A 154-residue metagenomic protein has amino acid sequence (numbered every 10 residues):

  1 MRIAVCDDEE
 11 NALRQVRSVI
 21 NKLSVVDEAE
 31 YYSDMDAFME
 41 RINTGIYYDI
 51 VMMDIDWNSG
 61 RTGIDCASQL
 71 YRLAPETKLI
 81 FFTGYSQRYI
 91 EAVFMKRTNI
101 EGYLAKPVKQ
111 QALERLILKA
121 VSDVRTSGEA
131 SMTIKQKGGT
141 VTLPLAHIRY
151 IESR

Functional and structural regions predicted by a protein language model:
M1-A4: Non-catalytic signal-transmission and effector/linker regions of two-component phosphorelay proteins
C6-D8, I55-D56: Structural motif
E9-M35: Two-component/phosphorelay signaling modules centered on CheY-like receiver
R17, Y31-I50: Acidic, metal-coordinating helix/loop segments flanking the phosphotransfer/catalytic sites of two-component signaling
K22, E40, Y47-R125: CheY-like receiver
R115-R154: Conserved binding/recognition cores within well-folded domains
